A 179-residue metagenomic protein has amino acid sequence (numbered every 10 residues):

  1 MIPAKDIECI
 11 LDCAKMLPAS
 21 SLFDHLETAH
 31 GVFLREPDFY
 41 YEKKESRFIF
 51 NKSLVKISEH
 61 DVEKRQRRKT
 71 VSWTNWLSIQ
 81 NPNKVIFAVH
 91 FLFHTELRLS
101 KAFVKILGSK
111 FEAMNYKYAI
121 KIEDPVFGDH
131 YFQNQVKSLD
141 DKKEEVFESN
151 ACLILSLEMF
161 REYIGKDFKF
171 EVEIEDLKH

Functional and structural regions predicted by a protein language model:
M1-C9, L17: General zinc-binding finger modules coordinated by cysteine/histidine
C13, S21-E27, G31-H179: A structural signal for beta-rich interaction modules in eukaryotic proteins
